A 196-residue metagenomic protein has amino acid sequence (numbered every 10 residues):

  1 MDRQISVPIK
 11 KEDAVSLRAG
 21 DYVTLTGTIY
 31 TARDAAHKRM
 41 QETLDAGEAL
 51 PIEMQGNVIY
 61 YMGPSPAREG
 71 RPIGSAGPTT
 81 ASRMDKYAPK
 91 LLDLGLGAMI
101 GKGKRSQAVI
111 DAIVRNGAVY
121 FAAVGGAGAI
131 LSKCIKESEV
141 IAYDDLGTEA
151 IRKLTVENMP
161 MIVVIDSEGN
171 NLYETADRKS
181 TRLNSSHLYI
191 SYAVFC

Functional and structural regions predicted by a protein language model:
M1-I9: Short, structured beta-strand/loop micro-motifs enriched in basic residues and often containing a Trp
T31-A32, A36-M159: Feature captures the catalytic cores and cofactor-binding loops of soluble hydro-lyases/lyases that act on carboxylate
A88, V164-R182: Active-site/ligand-binding-proximal alpha/beta "capping" segment
L131, L183-C196: Single conserved hydrophobic/aromatic residue that forms the stacking wall/gate of nucleotide- or nucleobase-binding
